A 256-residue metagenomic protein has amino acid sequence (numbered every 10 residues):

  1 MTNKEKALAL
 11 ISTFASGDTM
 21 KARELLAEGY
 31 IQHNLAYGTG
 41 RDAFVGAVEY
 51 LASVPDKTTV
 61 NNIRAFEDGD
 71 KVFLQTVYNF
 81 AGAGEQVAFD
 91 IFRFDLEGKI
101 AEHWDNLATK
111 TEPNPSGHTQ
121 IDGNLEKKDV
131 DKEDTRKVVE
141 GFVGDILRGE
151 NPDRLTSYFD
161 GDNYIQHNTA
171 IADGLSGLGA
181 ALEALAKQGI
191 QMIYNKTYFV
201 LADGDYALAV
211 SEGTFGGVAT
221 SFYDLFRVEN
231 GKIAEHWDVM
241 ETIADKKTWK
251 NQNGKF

Functional and structural regions predicted by a protein language model:
M1-F256: C-terminal and inter-domain tail/linker signature
